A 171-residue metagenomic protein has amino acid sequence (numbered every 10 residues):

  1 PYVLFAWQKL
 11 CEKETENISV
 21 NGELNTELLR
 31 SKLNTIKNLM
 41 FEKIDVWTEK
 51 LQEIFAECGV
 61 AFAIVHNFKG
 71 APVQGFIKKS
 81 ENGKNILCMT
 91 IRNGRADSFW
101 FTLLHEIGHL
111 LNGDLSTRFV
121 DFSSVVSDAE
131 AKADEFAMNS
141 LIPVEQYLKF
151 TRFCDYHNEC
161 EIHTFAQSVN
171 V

Functional and structural regions predicted by a protein language model:
P1-V171: Short juxta-domain linker segments that transition from a proline/glycine-rich, charged coil into a short amphipathic
